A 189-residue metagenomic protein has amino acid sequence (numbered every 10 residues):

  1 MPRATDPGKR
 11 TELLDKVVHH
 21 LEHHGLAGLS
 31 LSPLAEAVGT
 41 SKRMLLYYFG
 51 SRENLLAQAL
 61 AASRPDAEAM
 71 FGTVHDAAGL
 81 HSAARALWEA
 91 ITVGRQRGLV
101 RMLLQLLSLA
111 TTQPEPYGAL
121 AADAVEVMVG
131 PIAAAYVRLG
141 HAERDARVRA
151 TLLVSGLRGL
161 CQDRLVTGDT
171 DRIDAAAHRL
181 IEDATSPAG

Functional and structural regions predicted by a protein language model:
M1-G8, G189: N-terminal intrinsically disordered/low-complexity leader segments
R10-T11, D15, R97, R101: Short alpha-helical elements of helix-turn-helix
E12, K16, H20-N54, Q58: Helix-turn-helix
Q58, A69-V100, R138, R149-L153 (+1 more regions): Hydrophobic alpha-helical connector segments
A61-A67: Short, basic, alpha-helical segments at the C-terminal edge of helix-turn-helix-like DNA-binding modules
V93, L109-T112, A134, L153-D171 (+1 more regions): Amphipathic C-terminal alpha-helical segment
G94-A122: Amphipathic alpha-helical segments used for helix-helix packing
A110-E115, V125-A150, T185-G189: Hydrophobic alpha-helical bundle segments that form small-molecule/ligand-binding pockets
